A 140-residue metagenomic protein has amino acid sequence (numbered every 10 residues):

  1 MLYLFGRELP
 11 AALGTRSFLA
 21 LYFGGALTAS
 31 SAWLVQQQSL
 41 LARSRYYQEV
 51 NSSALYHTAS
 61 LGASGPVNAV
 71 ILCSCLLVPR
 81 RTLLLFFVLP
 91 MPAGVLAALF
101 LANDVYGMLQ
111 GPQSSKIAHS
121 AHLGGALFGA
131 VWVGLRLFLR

Functional and structural regions predicted by a protein language model:
M1-R140: A detector for small-residue-rich transmembrane helices and their helix-helix packing motifs
